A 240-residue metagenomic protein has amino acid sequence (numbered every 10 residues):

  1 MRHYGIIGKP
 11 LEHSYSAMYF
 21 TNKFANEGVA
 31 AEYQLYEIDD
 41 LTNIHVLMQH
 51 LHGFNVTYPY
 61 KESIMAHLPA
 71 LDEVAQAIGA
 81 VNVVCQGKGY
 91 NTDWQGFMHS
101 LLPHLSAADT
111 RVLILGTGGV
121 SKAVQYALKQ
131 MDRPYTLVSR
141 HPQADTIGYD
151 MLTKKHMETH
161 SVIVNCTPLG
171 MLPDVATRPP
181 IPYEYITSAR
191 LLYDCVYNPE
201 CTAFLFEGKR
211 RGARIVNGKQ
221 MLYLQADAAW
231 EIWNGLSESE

Functional and structural regions predicted by a protein language model:
R2-H104: Phosphate/diphosphate ligand-binding glycine-rich loop within oxidoreductases
G8, N91-W94, L101, L105 (+2 more regions): Glycine-rich adenosine-cofactor-binding loop
P10, H141, N198: Residues in the short beta-alpha loop(s) of Rossmann-like NAD(P)-binding domains
G53-S63, V120, P168-M171, N198: Short glycine-rich anion-binding loops that position phosphate/pyrophosphate groups of nucleotides and phosphorylated
H99, L115, R214-E240: Active-site capping/gating segments
Q130-G148: NAD(P)-binding Rossmann-fold cofactor-contacting core
D145-V216: Rossmann-like adenosine-cofactor binding region
